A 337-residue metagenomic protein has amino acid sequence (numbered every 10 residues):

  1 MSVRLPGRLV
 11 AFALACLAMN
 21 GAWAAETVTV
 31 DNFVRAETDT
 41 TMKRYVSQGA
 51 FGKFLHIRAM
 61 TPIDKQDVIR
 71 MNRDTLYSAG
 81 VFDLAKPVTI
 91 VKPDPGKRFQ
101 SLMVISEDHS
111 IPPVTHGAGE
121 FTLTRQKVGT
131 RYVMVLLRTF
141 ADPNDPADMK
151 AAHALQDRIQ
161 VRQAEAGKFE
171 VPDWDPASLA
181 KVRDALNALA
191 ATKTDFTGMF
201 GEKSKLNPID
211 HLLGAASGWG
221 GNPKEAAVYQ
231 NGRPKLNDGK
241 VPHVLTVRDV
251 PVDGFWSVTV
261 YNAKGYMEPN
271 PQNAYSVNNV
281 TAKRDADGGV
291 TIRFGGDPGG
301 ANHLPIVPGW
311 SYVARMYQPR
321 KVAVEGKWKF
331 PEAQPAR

Functional and structural regions predicted by a protein language model:
M1-V10: Bacterial N-terminal signal peptides that target proteins for export
A11-N20: Bacterial N-terminal signal peptides
W23-R337: A compositional/structural signature for long, glycine/proline-rich flexible linkers and loops on extracytoplasmic
